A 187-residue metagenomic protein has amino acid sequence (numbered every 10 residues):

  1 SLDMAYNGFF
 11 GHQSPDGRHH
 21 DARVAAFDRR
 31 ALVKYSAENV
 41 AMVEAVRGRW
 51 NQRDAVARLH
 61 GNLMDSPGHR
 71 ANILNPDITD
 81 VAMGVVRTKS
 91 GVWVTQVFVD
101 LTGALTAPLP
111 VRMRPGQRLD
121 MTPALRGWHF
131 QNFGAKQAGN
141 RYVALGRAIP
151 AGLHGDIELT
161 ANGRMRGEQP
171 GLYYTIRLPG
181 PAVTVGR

Functional and structural regions predicted by a protein language model:
S1-G8, A124: A short alpha-helix/helix-coil micro-patch that ends at or immediately precedes a cysteine
S14-D100, F130-G167: A well-ordered secondary-structure block
A104-R187: Beta-strand-enriched, solvent-exposed domains that form extended recognition/catalytic surfaces
